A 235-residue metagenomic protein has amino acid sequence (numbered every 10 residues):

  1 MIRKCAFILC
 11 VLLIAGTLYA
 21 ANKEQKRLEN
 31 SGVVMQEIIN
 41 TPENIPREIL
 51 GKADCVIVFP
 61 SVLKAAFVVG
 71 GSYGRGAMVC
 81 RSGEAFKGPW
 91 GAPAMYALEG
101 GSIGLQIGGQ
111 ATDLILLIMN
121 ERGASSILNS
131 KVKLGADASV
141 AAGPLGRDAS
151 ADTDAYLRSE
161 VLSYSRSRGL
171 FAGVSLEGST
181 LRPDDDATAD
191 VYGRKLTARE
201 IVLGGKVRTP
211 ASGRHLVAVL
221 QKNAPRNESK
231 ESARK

Functional and structural regions predicted by a protein language model:
M1: Phosphate-/polyanion-interacting regions in eukaryotic proteins
K4-I14: Sec-dependent N-terminal signal peptides
I14-N22: Sec/Tat signal peptide C-region and signal peptidase I cleavage site
A21-K235: Small-residue-enriched, tightly packed secondary-structure blocks
